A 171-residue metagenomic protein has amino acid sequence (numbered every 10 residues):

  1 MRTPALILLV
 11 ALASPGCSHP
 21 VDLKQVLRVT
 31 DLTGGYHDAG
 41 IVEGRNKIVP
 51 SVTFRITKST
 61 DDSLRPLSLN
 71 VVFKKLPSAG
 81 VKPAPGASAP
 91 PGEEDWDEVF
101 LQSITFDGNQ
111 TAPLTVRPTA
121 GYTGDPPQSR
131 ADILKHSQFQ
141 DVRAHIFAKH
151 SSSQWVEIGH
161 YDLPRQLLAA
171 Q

Functional and structural regions predicted by a protein language model:
A5-P15: Bacterial N-terminal signal peptides
C17-V21: Bacterial signal peptide processing site
R28-N46, V71: Beta-sheet-dominated interaction scaffolds and their linkers
R45-T53: Short, solvent-exposed loop/turn segments enriched in Ser/Thr/Gly
F54-D61: Asparagine-centered strand-capping/turn motif at beta-strand->loop junctions
S63-A89: Short acidic, flexible loop segments centered on an aromatic residue
V81-A84, F147, S152-H160: Beta-sandwich strand segments
A89-R143, F147-Q154, Q166-L168: Short, solvent-exposed, Trp/other aromatic-anchored flexible loops in extracytoplasmic proteins
